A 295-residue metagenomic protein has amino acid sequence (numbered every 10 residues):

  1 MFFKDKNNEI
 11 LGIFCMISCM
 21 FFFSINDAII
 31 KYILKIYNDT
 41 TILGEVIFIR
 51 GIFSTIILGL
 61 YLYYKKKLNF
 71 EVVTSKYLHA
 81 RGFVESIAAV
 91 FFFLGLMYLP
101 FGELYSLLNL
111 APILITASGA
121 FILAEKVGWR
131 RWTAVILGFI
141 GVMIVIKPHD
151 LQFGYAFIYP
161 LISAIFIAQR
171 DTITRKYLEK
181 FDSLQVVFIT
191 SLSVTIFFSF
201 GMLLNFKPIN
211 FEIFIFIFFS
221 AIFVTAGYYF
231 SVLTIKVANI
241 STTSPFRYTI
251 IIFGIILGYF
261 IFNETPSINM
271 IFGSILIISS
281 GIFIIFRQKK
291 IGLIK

Functional and structural regions predicted by a protein language model:
M1-G44, L151-K176, K295: Glycine-/small-residue-enriched transmembrane alpha-helix faces in small-molecule transporters and effluxers
F2-F3, I252-K295: C-terminal-most transmembrane helix of multi-pass membrane proteins
L11-S18, L62, K67-F91, Y155-S163 (+1 more regions): Loop-to-transmembrane-helix transition segments
M20-S24, A28, I52, G59 (+10 more regions): Hydrophobic/small/kink-forming positions within alpha-helical transmembrane segments of polytopic membrane proteins
D39-I87, F166-Q169, I189-N205: Transmembrane alpha-helices of multi-pass small-molecule transport proteins
F92-M97, A111-T133, I252-I271: C-terminal transmembrane-helix exit sites in multi-pass transporters
L104-L110, Y177-L192, Y228-F260: Helix-helix packing/entry segments at the starts of transmembrane helices
Y105-L108, A124-I144, D150, G154-A156 (+2 more regions): Loop-to-transmembrane alpha-helix entry segments
